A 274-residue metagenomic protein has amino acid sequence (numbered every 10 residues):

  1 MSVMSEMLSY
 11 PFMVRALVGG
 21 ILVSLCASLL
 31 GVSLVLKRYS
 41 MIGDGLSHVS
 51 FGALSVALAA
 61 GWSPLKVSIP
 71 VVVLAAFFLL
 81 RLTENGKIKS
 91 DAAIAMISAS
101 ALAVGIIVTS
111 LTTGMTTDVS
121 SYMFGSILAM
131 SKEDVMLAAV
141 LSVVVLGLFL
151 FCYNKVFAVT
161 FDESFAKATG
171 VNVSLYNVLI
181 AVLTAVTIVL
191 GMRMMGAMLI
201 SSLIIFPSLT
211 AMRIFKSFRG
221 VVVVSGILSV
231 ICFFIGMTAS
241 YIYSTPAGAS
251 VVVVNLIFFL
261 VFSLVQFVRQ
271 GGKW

Functional and structural regions predicted by a protein language model:
M1-L25, K273-W274: Membrane-interfacial amphipathic/re-entrant helices at transmembrane-helix boundaries
V3-E6, Y10-R15, G86, I94-N154: Transmembrane helix-bundle core of multi-pass membrane transporters and related energy-transducing complexes
V3-L8, M123, I127, L228-V265: C-terminal binding/interaction regions
A16, P64-V72, D91-A95, A139 (+2 more regions): Loop-to-transmembrane alpha-helix initiation sites
V32-M115, A211-V223, S240-Y243, Q266-V268: Short loop segments and helix-boundary regions at transmembrane helix junctions of multi-pass inner-membrane proteins
G147-I180: Membrane-helix/interface signature in polytopic inner-membrane proteins
N154-K155, L264-W274: Membrane-interface capping segments at transmembrane-helix boundaries
R193-M194, M198-A249: Transmembrane alpha-helical segments in multi-pass inner-membrane proteins
